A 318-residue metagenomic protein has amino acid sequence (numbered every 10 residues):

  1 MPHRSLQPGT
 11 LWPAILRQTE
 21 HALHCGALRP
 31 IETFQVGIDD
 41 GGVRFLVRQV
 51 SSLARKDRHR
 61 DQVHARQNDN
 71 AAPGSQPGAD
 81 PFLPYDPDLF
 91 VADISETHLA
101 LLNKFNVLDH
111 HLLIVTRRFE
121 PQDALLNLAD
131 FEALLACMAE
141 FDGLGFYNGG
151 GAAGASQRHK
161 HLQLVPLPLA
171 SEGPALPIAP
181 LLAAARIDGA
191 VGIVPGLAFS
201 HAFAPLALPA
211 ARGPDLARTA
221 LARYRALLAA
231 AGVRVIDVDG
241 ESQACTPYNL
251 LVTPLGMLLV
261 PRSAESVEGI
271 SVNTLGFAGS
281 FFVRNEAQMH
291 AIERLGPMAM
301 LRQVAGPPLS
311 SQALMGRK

Functional and structural regions predicted by a protein language model:
M1-L126, P168-L169, G173-L216, R223-K318: Active-site microenvironments that recognize anionic phosphate/pyrophosphate groups
D88-L89, L99-K104, A133-L134, G145-G154: Catalytic micro-motifs at enzyme active sites that drive phosphoryl/nucleotidyl and oxygen chemistry
E96-H98, H110-H111, F141-Y147, R158-L162: Generic beta-strand structural signal
T116, G150-P174: Histidine-centered divalent-metal-coordination microenvironment in nucleic-acid enzymes
D123-N127, A155-R158: Short capping loops/turns at secondary-structure boundaries
L125-G143: Helical scaffold of the NTase/Pol beta-like nucleotidyltransferase catalytic core
L135-M138, L221-R225: A generic alpha-helix structural signal
